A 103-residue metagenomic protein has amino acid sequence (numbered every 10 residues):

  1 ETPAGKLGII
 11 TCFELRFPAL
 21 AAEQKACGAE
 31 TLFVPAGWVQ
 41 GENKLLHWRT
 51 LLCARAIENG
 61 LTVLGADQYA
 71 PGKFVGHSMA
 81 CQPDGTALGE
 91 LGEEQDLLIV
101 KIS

Functional and structural regions predicted by a protein language model:
E1-A4: Glycine-/acidic-rich phosphate or pyrophosphate-binding loops and their flanking alpha/beta elements
K6, L15-L97: CN hydrolase (nitrilase-like) catalytic-core segments centered on the catalytic cysteine and neighboring Lys/Glu
